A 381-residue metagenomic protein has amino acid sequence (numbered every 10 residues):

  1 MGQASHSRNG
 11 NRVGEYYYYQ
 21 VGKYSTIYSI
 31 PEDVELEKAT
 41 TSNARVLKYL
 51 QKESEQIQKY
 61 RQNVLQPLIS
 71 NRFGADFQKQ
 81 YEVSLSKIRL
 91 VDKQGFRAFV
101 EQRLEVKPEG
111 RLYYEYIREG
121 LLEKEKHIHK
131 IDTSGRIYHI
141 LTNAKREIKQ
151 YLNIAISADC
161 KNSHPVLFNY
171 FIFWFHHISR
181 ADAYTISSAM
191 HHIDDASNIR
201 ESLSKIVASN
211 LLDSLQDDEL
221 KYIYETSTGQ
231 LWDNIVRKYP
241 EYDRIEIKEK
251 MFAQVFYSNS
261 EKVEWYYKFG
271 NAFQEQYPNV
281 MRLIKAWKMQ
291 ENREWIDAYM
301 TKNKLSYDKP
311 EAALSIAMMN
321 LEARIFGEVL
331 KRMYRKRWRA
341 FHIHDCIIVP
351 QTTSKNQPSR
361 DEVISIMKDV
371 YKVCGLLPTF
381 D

Functional and structural regions predicted by a protein language model:
M1-N153, K161, V373-D381: Non-catalytic nucleic-acid-binding interfaces of large nucleic-acid enzymes and RNP effectors
Y138-D308: Helical catalytic core of nucleic-acid polymerases
H164-F171, Q351-K355, S359-V363: A short acidic (Asp/Glu
Y170, R337-C346, S359-M367: Composition- and surface-driven signal marking solvent-exposed, interaction-prone regions in large proteins
Y307-R324: Adenine-nucleotide phosphate-binding core of ATP-dependent small-molecule kinases
M318, V329, Y334, M367 (+1 more regions): Core nucleotidyl-transferase/polymerase catalytic module
R324-V349: Active-site palm subdomain of RNA-directed nucleic acid polymerases
N356-D381: Polymerase palm active-site segment centered on the conserved acidic dipeptide of motif C
